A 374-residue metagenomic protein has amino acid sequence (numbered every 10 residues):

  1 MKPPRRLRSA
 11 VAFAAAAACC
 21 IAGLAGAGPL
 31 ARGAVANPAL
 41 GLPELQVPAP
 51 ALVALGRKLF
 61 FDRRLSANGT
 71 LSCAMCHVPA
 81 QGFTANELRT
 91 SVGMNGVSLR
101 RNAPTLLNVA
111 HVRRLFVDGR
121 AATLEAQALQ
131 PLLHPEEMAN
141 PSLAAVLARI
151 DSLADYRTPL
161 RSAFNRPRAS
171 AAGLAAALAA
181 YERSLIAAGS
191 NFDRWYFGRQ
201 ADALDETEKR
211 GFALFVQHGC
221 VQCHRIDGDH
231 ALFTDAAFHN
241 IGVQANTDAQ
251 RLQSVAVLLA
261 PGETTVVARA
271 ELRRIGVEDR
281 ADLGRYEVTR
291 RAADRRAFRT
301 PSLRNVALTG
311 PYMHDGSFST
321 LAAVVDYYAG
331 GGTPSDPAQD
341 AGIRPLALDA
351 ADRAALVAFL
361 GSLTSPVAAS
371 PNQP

Functional and structural regions predicted by a protein language model:
M1-V53, L59, V112, Q130 (+6 more regions): Post-cleavage N-terminal segment of exported redox proteins
G28-Q130, D193-F318, A323-D326, T333-D336 (+1 more regions): Short glycine/threonine-rich turn/loop motifs
